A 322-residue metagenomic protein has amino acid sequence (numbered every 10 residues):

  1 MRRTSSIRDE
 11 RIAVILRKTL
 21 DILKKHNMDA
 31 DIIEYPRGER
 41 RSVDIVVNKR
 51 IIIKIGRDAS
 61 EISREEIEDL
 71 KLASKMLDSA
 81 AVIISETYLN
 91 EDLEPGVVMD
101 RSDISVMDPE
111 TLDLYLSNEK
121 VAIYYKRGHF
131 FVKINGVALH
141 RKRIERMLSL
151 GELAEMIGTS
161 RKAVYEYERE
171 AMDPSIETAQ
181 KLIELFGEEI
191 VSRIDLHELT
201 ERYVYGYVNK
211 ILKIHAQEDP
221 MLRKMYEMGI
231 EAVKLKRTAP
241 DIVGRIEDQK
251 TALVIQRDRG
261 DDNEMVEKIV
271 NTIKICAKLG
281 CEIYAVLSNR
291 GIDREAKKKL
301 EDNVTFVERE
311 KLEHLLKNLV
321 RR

Functional and structural regions predicted by a protein language model:
M1-E34, E189-T238: Acidic-basic catalytic patches of nuclease active cores, encompassing PD-(D/E)XK and other metal-cofactor nuclease
T4-S6, D78-A80, S85-E86, D92-V132 (+2 more regions): Charged, structured surface patches that assemble and position nucleic-acid processing machinery
L16, D21-K24, A30, R41-V82 (+2 more regions): Conserved catalytic cores of phosphodiester-cleaving nucleases, focusing on short active-site segments
V46, M147-K162: Short alpha-helical DNA-recognition segment
L139, L153-A154, V164-Y167: Conserved hydrophobic/aromatic packing and binding residues within compact polymer-binding modules
R143, A154, I183: The alpha-helix within a helix-turn-helix
G158-D173: Recognition helix of helix-turn-helix/homeodomain-like DNA-binding domains that insert into the DNA major groove
E177-S192: DNA major-groove recognition helix of helix-turn-helix/homeodomain DNA-binding modules
